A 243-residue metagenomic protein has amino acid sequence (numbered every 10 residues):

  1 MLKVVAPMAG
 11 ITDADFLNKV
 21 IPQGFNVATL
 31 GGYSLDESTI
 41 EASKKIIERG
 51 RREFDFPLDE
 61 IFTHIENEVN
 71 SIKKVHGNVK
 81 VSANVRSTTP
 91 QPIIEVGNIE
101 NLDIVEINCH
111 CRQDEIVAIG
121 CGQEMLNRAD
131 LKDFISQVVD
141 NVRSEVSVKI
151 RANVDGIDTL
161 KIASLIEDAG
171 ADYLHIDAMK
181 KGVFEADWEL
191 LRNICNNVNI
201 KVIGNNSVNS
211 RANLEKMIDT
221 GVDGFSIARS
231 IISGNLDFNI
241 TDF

Functional and structural regions predicted by a protein language model:
M1-Q91: N-terminal capping/small domains of soluble enzymes
K3-P7, N26-G31, V79-V85, V105-I107 (+4 more regions): Hydrophobic faces of well-ordered beta-strands that scaffold small-molecule active sites in alpha/beta enzyme cores
D13-P22, T89-N101, N153-D168, N197-I200 (+1 more regions): Catalytic cores of alpha/beta
A28-E37, D103-E115, A169-V183, T220-I240: Glycine-rich phosphate-binding active-site loops on the catalytic face of alpha/beta enzymes
T39-A42, F62-V69, P90-P92, C111-R143 (+4 more regions): Active-site-adjacent beta->alpha loops and helix N-cap segments on the catalytic face of soluble alpha/beta enzymes
I47-D55, V198-V202, D242-F243: Short acidic, glycine/proline-enriched helix-loop-strand junctions
D55-E60, N84, I104-H110, G122-L131 (+3 more regions): Catalytic beta/alpha-barrel core
G77, V142, A169-G170, V198: Helix C-cap/helix->beta junction micro-motif
